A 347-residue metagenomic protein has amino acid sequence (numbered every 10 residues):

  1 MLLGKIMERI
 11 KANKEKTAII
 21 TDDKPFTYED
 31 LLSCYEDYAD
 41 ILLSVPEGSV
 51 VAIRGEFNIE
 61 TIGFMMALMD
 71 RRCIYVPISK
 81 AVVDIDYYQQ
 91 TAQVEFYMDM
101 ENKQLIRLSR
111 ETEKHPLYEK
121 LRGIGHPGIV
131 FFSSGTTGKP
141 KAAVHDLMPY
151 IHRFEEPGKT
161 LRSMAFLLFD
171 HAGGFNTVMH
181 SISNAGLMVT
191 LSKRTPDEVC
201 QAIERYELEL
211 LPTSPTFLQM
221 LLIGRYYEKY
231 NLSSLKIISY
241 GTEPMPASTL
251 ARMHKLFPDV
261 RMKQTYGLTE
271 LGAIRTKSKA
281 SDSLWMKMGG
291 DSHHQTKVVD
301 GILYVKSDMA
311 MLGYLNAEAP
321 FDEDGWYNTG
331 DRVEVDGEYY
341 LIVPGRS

Functional and structural regions predicted by a protein language model:
M7, E15-V45, H145: Conserved AMP-binding/adenylate-forming core of the ANL superfamily
L31-Y38, I124, G128-I129, K139-R162 (+1 more regions): Conserved structural elements of the adenylate-forming
D40-A81, F166-L168: Conserved AMP-binding/adenylate-forming
G55-E56, C73-Q89, G186-Y206: ATP-dependent adenylate-forming carboxylate-activation enzymes
D86, N102-P127, V144: Flexible, low-complexity linker/hinge segments
I151-R162, D170-L210: Conserved AMP-binding/adenylation subdomain of ANL enzymes
L210, Y226-S283: Gly/Ser/Thr-rich phosphate-binding loop
Y304-S347: Conserved ATP-binding/catalytic segment of the ANL
